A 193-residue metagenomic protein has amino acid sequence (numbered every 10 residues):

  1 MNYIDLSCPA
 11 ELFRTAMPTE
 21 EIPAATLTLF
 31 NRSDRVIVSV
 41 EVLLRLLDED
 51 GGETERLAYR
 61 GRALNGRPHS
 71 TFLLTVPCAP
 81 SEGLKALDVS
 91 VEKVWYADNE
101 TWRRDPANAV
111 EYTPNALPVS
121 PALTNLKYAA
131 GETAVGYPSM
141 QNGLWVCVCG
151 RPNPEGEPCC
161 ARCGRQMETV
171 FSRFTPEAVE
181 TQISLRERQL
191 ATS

Functional and structural regions predicted by a protein language model:
M1-R32, V36, E41, E49-D50 (+2 more regions): Low-complexity, acidic Ser/Thr/Pro/Gly-rich terminal tails and inter-domain linkers that flank the onset of structured
A25-L27, V40-V42, L57, F72-L74 (+1 more regions): Hydrophobic residues positioned within well-ordered beta-strands of beta-sheet architectures
L29, L46, V94-W95: Hydrophobic beta-strand positions
D34, E49-G52, D98-T101, G150 (+1 more regions): Detector for glycine-centered tight turns/loop "hinges" at secondary-structure junctions
V36-L43, E55-R56, A161: Short, hydrophobic/aromatic beta-strand segments
D50-K85, A97: Intrinsically disordered, low-complexity Pro/Gly/Ser/Thr-rich segments with frequent PxxP/GP/PP motifs and embedded
K93-P106: Short acidic/polar inter-strand loop motif in beta-rich domains
D105-S193: Cys/His-clustered metal-coordination modules, chiefly Zn-binding fingers
